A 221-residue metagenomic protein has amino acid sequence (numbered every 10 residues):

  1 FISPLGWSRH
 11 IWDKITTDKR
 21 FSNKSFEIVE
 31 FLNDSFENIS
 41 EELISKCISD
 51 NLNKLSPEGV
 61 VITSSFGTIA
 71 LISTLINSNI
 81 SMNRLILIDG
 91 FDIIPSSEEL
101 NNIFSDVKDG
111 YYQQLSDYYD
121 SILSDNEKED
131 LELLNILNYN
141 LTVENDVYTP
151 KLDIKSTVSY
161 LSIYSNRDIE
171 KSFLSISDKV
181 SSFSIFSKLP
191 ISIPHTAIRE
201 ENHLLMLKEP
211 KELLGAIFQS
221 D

Functional and structural regions predicted by a protein language model:
F1-F36: Conserved HGGG/HGGXW glycine-rich cap/lid loop of the alpha/beta-hydrolase fold
S25-V60: Active-site loop/oxyanion-hole signature of alpha/beta-hydrolase fold enzymes
I62-L71: Gly/Ala-rich beta-loop-alpha elbow adjacent to hydrolase catalytic centers
I76, N83-Q114: Flexible "cap/lid" loop of the alpha/beta hydrolase fold
Q113-L161: Conserved alpha/beta-hydrolase catalytic His-Asp/Glu region
E144-P194, E200: Conserved serine/cysteine hydrolase catalytic core
I198-L213: Catalytic histidine-centered segment of alpha/beta-hydrolase-like enzymes
